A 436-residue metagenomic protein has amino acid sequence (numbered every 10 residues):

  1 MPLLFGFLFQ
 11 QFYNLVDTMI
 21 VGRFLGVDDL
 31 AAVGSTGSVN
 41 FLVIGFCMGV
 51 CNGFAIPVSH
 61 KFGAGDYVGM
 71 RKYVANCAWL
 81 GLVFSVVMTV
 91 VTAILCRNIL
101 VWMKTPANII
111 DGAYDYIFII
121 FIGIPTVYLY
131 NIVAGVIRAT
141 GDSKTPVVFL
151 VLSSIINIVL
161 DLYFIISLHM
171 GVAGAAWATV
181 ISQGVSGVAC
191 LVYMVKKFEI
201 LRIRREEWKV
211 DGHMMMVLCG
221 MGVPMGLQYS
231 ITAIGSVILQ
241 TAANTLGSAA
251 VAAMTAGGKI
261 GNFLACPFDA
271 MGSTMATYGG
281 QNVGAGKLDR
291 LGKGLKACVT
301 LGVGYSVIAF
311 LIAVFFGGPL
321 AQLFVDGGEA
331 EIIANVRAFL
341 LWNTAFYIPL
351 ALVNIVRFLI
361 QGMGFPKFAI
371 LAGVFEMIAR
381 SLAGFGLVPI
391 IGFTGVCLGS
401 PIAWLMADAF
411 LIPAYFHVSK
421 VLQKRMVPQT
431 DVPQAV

Functional and structural regions predicted by a protein language model:
M1, V58-G123, S167-V223, G279-F346 (+1 more regions): Short alpha-helical transmembrane segments in multi-pass integral membrane proteins
M1-F24, S38-G53, P57, L82-T89 (+4 more regions): N-terminal transmembrane alpha-helices
P2-D17, I119, Y130, S153 (+4 more regions): Transmembrane helical elements of multi-pass membrane transporters/channels
L8, F12-A31, L100-A107, Y163-M170 (+6 more regions): Helix-terminus/linker motif at the lipid-water interface of multi-pass membrane proteins
V21-F41, A107-G112, V172-A173, H213-M221 (+5 more regions): Interfacial/gating helices of multi-pass transporter permease domains
L30-V90, V127-P146, A253-G317, L350-G364 (+1 more regions): Small-residue-rich hydrophobic transmembrane alpha-helices
L42-G45, T89, N157-D161, G187-L191 (+4 more regions): Hydrophobic transmembrane alpha-helices of multi-pass small-molecule transporters
C51, I120-R138, P146-S154, A175-C190 (+4 more regions): Short runs within selected transmembrane alpha-helices of multi-pass transporters and secretion channels
